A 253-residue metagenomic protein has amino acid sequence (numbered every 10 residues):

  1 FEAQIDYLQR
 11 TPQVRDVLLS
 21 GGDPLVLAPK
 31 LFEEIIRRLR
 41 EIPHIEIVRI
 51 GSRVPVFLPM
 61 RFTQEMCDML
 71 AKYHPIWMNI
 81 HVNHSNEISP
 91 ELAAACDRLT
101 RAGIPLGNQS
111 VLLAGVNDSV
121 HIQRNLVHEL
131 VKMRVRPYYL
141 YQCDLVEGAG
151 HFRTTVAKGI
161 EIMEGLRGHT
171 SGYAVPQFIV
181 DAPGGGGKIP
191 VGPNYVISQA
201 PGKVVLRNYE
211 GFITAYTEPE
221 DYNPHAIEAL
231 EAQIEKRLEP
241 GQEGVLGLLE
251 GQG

Functional and structural regions predicted by a protein language model:
E2-D16, L25-T170: Conserved AdoMet/S-adenosylmethionine-binding subsite of the radical SAM
L18-S20: Short glycine-rich or small-residue beta-strand-to-loop segments that form or flank ligand, phosphate, metal/Fe-S
P24-L25, D181: Gly/Ser/Thr-rich loops at beta-strand to alpha-helix junctions that form or flank small-molecule/cofactor-binding
V131-G253: Auxiliary Fe-S-binding modules of radical SAM enzymes
